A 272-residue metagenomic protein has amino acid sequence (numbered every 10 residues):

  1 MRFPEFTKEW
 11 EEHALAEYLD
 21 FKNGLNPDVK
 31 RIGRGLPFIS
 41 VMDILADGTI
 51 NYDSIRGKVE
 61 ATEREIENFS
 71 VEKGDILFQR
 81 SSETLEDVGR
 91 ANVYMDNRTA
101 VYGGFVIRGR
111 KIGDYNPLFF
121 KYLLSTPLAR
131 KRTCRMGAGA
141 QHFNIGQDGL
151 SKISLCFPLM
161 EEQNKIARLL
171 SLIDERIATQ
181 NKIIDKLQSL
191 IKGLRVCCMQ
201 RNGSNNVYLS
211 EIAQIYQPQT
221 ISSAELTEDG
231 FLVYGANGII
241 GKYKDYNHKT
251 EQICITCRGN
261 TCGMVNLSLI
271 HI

Functional and structural regions predicted by a protein language model:
M1-E11, K152-S154, P158-N205: Amphipathic alpha-helical segments with low aromatic content
R2-L25, K152, Q200-A236: Non-catalytic DNA-recognition/assembly elements of restriction-modification systems
N26, T99-F105, G137-E161: A short glycine-rich beta-alpha junction/loop motif
D43-G57, A100: Short, basic/aromatic beta-hairpin or loop at an interaction surface
G57-E65: Short alpha-helix capping/helix-loop boundary micro-motifs
I270-I272: Conserved small/polar residues in nucleotide/adenosyl-binding loops
